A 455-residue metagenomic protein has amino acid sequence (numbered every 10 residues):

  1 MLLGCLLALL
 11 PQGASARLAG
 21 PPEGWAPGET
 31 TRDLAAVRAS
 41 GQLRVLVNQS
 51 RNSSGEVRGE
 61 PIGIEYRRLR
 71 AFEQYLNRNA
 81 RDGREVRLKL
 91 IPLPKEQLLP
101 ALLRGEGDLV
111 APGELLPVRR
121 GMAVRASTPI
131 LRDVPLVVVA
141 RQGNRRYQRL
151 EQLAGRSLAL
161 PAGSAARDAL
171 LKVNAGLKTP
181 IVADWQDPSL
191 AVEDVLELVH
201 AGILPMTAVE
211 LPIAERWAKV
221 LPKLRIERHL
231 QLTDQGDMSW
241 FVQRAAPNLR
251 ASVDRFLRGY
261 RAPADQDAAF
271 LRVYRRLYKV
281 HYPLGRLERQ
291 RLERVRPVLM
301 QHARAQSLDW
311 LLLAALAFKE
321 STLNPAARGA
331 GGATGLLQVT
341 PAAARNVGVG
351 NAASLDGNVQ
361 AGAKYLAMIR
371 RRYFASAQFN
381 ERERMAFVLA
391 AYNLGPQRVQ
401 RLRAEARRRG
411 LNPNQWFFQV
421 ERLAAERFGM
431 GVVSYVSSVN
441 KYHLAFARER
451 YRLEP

Functional and structural regions predicted by a protein language model:
R17-G28, L34-A36, G63-Y75, R141-R167 (+5 more regions): Extended ligand-binding regions for polar small-molecule ligands
R17-L116, M122, D184-L190, V253: Extracytoplasmic small-molecule ligand-binding "clamshell" domains of the periplasmic binding protein/Venus flytrap
P27, N52, R70, R81-Q152 (+4 more regions): Acidic, polar ligand-binding/catalytic clefts
R44-S53, R58-N79, L115, P135-L190 (+1 more regions): Bilobed "Venus flytrap"/periplasmic-binding protein-like clamshell domains and structurally analogous long
F72, L102-L103, L153, V195-H200 (+5 more regions): Hydrophobic residues within well-ordered alpha-helices
V242, E383-R450: Catalytic and substrate-binding regions of cell-wall glycan-acting enzymes that process beta-1,4-linked
R275-T322, D356-V359, Y373-A377: Export/targeting segments at the very N-terminus of extracytoplasmic proteins
A326-G350, G357-M368, N414-Q415, V439: Substrate-binding/active-site groove segments that recognize and process beta-1,4-linked N-acetyl-hexosamine
